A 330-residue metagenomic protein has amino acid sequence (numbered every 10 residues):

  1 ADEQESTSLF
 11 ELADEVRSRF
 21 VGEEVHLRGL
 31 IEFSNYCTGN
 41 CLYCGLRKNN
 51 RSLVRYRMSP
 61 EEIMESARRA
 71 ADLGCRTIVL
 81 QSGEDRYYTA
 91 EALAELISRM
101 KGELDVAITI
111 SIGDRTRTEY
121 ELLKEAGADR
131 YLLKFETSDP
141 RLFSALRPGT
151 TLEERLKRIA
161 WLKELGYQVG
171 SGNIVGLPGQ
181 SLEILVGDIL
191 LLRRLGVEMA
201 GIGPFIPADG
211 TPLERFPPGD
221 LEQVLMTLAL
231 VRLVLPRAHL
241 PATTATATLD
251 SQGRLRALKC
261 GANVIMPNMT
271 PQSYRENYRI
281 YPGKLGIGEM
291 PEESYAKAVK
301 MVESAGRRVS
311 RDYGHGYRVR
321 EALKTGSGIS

Functional and structural regions predicted by a protein language model:
A1-D2, G196-S330: Auxiliary Fe-S-binding modules of radical SAM enzymes
A1-L9, V16, F20: Acidic, glycine/proline-rich low-complexity segments that act as flexible tails and inter-domain linkers
A13, C41, L80, L133 (+4 more regions): Conserved, mostly hydrophobic/aromatic
E15, V21-E62: Canonical Radical SAM [4Fe-4S] cluster-binding loop centered on the CxxxCxxC motif and its immediate flanking residues
I31-F33, E84-R86, I112-T116, T137-D139 (+5 more regions): Active-site-proximal loop/turn and secondary-structure-junction residues that shape catalytic pockets, frequently
K48-M64, A70-E91, L96-I159, Q168-V175 (+1 more regions): Core AdoMet radical
Y88-I112, T150-G170, R215-L240, M290-A305: Alpha-helix-loop-beta-strand connector modules within alpha/beta enzyme cores
T116-E125, P178-L192, A247-C260: Catalytic cores of alpha/beta
